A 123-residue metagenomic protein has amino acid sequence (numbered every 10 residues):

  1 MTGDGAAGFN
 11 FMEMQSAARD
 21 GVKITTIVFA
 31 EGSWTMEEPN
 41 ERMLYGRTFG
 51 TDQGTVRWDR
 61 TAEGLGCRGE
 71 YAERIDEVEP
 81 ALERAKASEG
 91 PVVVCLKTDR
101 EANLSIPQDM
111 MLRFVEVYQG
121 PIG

Functional and structural regions predicted by a protein language model:
M1-G123: Thiamine diphosphate
